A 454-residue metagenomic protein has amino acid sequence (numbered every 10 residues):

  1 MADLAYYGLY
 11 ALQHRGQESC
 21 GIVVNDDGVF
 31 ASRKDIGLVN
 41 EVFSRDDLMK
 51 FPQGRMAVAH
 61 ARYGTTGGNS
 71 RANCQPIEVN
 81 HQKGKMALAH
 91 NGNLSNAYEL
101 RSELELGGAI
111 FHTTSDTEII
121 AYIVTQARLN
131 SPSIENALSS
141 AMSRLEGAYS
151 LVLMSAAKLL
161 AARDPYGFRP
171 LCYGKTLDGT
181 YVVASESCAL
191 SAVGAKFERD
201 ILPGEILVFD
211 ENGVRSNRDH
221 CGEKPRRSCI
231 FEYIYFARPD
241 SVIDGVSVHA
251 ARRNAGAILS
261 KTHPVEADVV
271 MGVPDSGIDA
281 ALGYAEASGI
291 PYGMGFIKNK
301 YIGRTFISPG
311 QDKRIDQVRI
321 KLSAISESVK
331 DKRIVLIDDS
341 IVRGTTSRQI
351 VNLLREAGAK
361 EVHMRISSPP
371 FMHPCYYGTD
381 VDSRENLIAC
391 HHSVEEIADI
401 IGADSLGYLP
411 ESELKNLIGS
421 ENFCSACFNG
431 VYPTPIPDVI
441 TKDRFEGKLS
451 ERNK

Functional and structural regions predicted by a protein language model:
M1-P203, V208-A267, V273, E361: Conserved short alpha-helical segments that host acidic/polar catalytic motifs at enzyme active sites
T65-T66, N96, F168-R169, L190-S191 (+6 more regions): Flexible loop/turn segments at secondary-structure boundaries
A89, M154, A162-R163, G174 (+11 more regions): Generic beta-strand/beta-sheet core signal
A109, N130, P264-D268, E286-G293 (+2 more regions): Secondary-structure transition/capping motifs at alpha-helix termini and the adjoining loop/turn into the next element
T113, E118-A121, Y292-G303, I400-I418: A conserved beta-strand->alpha-helix junction
S140, C188-A189, K196-F197, G204-E205 (+5 more regions): Phosphate/diphosphate-binding loops
M142, A157, G194-D200, N352-K454: PRPP-dependent phosphoribosyltransferase catalytic core
G289-I334, T345, M372-G378, D382: Short, glycine/charge-rich flexible loops or terminal/linker lids adjacent to PRPP-binding catalytic cores
